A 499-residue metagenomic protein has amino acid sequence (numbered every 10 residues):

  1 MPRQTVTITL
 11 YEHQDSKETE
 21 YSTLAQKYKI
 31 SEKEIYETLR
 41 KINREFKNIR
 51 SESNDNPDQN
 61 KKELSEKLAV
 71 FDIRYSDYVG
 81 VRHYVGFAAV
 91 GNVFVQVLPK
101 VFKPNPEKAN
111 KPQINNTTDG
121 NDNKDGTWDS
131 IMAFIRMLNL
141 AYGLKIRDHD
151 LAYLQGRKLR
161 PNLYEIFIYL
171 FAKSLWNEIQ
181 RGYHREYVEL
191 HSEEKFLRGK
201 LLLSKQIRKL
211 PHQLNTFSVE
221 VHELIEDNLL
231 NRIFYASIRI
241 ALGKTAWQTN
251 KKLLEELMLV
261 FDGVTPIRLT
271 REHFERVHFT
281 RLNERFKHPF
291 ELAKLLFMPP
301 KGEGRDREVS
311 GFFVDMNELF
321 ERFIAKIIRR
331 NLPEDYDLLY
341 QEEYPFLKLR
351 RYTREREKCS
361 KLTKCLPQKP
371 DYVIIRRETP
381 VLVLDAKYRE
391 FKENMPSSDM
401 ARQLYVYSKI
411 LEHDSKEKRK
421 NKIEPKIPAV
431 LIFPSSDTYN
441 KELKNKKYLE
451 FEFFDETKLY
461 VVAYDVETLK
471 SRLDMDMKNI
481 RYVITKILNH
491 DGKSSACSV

Functional and structural regions predicted by a protein language model:
M1-K62, E303-V499: Catalytic core segments in nucleotide and nucleic-acid processing enzymes
P2-G304, E308-S310: Residue(s) in the substrate-gating loop at a strand-loop-helix junction that position the organic substrate next
